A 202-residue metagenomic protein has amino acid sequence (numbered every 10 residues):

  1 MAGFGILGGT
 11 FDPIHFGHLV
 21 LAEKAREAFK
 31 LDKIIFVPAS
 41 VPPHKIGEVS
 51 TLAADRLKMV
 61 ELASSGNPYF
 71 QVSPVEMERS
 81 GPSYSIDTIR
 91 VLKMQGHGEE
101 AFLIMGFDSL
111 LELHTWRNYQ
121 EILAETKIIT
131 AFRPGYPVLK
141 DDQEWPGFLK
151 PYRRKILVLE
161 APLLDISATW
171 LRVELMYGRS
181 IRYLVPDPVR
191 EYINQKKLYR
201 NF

Functional and structural regions predicted by a protein language model:
M1-F202: Nucleotidyltransferase catalytic core that binds NTPs
